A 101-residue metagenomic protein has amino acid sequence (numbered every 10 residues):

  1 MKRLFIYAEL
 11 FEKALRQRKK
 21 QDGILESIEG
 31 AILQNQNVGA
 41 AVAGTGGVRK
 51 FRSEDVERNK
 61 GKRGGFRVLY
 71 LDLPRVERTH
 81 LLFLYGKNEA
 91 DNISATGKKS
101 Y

Functional and structural regions predicted by a protein language model:
M1-K62, R75-V76, G86-Y101: Basic, Lys/Arg-enriched alpha-helical interface segments
G65-L84: Short, hydrophobic/aromatic-rich beta-strand segments within well-structured domains
